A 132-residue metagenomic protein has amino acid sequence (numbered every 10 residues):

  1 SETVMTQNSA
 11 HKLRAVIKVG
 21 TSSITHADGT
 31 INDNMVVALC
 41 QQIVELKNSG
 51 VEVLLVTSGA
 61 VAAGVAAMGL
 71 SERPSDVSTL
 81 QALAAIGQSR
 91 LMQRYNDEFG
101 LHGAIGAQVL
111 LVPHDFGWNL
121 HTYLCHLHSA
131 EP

Functional and structural regions predicted by a protein language model:
S1-P132: Nucleotide/pyrophosphate-binding catalytic subdomain
